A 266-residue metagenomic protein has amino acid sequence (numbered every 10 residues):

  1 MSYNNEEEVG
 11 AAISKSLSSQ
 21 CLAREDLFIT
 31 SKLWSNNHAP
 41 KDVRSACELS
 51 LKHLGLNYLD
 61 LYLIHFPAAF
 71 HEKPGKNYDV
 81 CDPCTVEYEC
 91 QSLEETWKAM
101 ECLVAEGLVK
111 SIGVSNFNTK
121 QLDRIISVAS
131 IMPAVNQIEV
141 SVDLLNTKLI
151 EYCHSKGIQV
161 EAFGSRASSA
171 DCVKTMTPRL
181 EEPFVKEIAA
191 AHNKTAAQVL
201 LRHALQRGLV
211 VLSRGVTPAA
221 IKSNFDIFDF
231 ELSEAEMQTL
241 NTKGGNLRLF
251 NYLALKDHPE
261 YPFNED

Functional and structural regions predicted by a protein language model:
M1-L27, K41-R44, N57, R166-A170 (+2 more regions): N-terminal binding-site loop/beta-alpha segment at the start of enzyme catalytic domains that lines or forms
V9-A12, D42-L51, T96-A99, F184-V185: Short, well-ordered amphipathic alpha-helical segments that serve as non-catalytic structural scaffolds within diverse
G10-R24, L51-L56, I126-A129, I150-I158: Acidic (Asp/Glu)-rich catalytic clusters
A23-N37, L61-P67, E139: A short, structured active-site edge motif that brings together acidic residues
D26, L56-L59, V109, P133: Local beta-strand N-terminus motif with an aromatic residue
K32-K41, C84-E89: Active-site mouth loops of central-metabolism enzymes
V43-I64, L103-E106: CE4/NodB-like, metal-dependent polysaccharide N-deacetylase domain that modifies extracellular/periplasmic N-acetylated
F66-D266: Beta/alpha (TIM)-barrel catalytic core signal, keyed to glycine-rich beta->alpha loops juxtaposed to Asp/Glu that bind
